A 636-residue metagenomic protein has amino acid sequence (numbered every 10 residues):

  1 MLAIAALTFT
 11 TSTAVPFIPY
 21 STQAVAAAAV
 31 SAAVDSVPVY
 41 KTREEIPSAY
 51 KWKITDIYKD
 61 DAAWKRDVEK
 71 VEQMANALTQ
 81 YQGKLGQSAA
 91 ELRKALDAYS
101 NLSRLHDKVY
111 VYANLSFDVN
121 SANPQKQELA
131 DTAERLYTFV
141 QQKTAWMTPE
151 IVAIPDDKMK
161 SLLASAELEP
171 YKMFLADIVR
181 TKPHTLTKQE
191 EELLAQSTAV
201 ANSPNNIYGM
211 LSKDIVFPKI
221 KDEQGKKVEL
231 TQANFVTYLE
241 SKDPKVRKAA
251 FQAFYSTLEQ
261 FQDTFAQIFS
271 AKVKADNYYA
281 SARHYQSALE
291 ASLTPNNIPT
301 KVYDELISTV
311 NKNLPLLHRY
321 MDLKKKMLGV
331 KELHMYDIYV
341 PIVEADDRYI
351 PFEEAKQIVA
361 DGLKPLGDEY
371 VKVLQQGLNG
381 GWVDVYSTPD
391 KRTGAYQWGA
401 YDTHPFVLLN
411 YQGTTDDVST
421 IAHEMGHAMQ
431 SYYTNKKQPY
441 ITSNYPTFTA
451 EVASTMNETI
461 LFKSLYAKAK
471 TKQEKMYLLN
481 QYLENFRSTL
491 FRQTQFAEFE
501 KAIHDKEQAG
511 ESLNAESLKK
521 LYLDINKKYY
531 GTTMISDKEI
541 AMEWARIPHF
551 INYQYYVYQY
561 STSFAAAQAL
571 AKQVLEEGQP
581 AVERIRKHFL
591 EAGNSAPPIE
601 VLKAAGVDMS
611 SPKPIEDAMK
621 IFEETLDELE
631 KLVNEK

Functional and structural regions predicted by a protein language model:
T8-S31: Signal peptide processing junction and immediate N-terminal pro/mature segment of secreted/exported proteins
A28-E344, L632-E635: A well-structured
E44-I46, T55, K59, I151 (+11 more regions): C-terminal, non-catalytic "cap/extension" segments appended to globular domains
M327-P365, V371-K372, Q430, Y477 (+3 more regions): Long, K/E/R/D-enriched contiguous segments that form extended
A345-I350, V383-T403: Catalytic zinc-binding patch centered on the HExxH motif and its immediate surroundings that defines zinc-dependent
R348-I350, D402-A422: Short pre-active-site segment immediately N-terminal to the catalytic Zn-binding motif
D361-K372, W398, H427, S431-P439 (+1 more regions): Conserved helix-loop functional segments at active or binding sites
S431-T455: Post-HEXXH active-site segment of zinc metalloproteases
